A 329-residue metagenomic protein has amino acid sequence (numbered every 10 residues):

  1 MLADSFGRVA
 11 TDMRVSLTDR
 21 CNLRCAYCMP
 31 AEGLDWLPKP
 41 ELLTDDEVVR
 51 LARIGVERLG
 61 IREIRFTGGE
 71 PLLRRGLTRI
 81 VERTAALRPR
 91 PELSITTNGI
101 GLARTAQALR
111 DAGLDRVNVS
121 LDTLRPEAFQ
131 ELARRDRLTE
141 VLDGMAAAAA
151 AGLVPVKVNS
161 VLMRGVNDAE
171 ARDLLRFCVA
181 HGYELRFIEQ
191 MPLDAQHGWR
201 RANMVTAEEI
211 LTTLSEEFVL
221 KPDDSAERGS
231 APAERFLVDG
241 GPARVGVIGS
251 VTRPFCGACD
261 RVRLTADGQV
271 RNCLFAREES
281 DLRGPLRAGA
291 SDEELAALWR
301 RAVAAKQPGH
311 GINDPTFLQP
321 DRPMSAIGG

Functional and structural regions predicted by a protein language model:
M1-A3, R253-G329: Radical SAM enzyme core and accessory elements
M1-R14, R24-A26, E57-G60, A233-R244 (+2 more regions): N-terminal [4Fe-4S]-dependent radical SAM core
S5-D46: Canonical Radical SAM [4Fe-4S] cluster-binding loop centered on the CxxxCxxC motif and its immediate flanking residues
L23, P126-E127, P254, S280: Glycine-centered loop/turn positions within well-structured domains that cap or flank conserved ligand/cofactor-binding
R24, C28, R74, E127 (+3 more regions): Residues that scaffold the ATP/ADP-binding catalytic core of kinase and kinase-like folds
E32-W36, L124-P126, P192-A195, S280: A short, flexible beta-alpha/helix-coil linker loop
L42, V48-R65, E70, R74-I188: Radical SAM/AdoMet-radical enzyme domain recognition
E127-Q130, R135-A146, A150-G246, S250 (+1 more regions): Radical SAM enzyme [4Fe-4S]-AdoMet core and its adjacent flexible, acidic and glycine-rich loops/tails across
